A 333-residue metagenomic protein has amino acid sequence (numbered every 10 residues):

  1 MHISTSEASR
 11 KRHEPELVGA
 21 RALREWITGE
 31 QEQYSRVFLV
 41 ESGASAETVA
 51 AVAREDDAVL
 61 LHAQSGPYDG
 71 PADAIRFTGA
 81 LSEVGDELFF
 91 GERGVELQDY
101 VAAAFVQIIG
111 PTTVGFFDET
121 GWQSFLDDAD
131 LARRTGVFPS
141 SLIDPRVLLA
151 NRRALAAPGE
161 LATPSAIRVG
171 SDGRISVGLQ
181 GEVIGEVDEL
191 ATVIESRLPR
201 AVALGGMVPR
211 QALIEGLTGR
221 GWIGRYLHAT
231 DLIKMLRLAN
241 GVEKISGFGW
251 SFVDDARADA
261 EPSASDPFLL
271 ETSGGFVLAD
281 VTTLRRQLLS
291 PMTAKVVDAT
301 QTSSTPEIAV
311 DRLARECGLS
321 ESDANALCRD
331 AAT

Functional and structural regions predicted by a protein language model:
M1-L61, P199-A239, R285-T333: Long, charge-rich, low-complexity alpha-helical segments
R10-R12, V137-L142, V147-L149, G249-F252 (+1 more regions): N-terminal start-of-chain detector that recognizes signal peptides and the immediate post-cleavage beginning
V37-E92: An N-terminal, globular interaction/scaffold subdomain
Y68-A74, T78-A162, V183-E186: Radical SAM enzyme [4Fe-4S]-AdoMet core and its adjacent flexible, acidic and glycine-rich loops/tails across
D130-R133, L155-E160, R257-E261, L270-G275 (+1 more regions): Phosphate-binding glycine-rich loops and adjacent basic patches that engage nucleotide phosphates, nucleic-acid
L142-A229, A279, R286-P291: Accessory C-terminal segments flanking Radical SAM cores
W222-D280: Long, low-complexity, charged/polar intrinsically disordered regions in eukaryotic proteins
